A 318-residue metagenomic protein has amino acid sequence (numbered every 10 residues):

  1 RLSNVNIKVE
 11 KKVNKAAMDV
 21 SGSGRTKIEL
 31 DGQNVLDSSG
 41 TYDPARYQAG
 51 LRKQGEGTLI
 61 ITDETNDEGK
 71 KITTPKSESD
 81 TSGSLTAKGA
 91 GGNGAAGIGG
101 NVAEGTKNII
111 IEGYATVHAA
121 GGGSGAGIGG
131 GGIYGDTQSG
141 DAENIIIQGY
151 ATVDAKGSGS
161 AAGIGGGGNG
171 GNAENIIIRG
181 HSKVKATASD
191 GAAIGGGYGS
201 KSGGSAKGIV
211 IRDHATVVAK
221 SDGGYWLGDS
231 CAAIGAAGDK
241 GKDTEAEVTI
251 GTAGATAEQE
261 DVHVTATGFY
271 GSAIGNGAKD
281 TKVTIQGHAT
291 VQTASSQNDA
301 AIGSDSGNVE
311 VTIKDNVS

Functional and structural regions predicted by a protein language model:
R1-N4, K15-S39, Q48-G89, G94-S124 (+5 more regions): Surface-exposed loop/turn motifs in large extracellular/passenger domains
